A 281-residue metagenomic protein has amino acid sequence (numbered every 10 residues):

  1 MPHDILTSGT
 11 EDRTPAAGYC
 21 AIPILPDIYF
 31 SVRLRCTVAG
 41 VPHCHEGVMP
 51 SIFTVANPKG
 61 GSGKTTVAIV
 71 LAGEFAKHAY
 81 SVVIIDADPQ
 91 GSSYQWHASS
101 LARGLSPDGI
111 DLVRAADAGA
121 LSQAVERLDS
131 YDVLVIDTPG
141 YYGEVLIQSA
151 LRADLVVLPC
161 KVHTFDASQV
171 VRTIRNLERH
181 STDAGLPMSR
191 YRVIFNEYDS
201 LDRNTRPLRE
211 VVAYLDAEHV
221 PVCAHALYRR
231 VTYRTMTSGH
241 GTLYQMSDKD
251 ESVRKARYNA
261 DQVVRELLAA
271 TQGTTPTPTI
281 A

Functional and structural regions predicted by a protein language model:
P2-T54: Extreme N-terminal, non-catalytic leader segments that precede Walker-type/kinase nucleotide-binding cores
H45-V48, I52-S62, I69-I136, G140-E144 (+1 more regions): P-loop/Walker-type NTP enzyme "switch/lid" segment
Q95-W96, G143-S149, A167-V170: Conserved ATPase-coupling elements of RecA-like P-loop NTPase cores
V145-T164: Inter-motif core of Ras-like GTPase G domains
K161, Y191-R206, A226-M236: G-domain G4 guanine-recognition motif of GTPases
V170-G185: Conserved C-terminal guanine-recognition region of P-loop GTPase G domains, centered on the G4
V211-Y244: Beta-strand-loop-alpha "switch" segments that mediate conformational coupling across diverse proteins
T235-R257, D261: Inter-lobe coupling/hinge region of RecA-like P-loop helicase motors
